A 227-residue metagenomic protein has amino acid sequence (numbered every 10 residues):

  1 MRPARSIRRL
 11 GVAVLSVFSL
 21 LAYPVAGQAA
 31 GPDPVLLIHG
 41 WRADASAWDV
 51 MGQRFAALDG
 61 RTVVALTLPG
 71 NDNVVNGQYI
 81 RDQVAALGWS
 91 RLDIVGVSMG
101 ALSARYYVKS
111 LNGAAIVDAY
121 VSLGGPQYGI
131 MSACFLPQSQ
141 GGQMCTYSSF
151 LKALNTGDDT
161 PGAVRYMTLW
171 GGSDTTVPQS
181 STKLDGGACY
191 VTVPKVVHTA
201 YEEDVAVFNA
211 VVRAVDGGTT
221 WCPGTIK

Functional and structural regions predicted by a protein language model:
M1-S6: N-terminal secretory signal peptides that target proteins for export/translocation
G11-A22: Bacterial N-terminal signal peptides
V25-A29: Sec/Tat signal peptide C-region and signal peptidase I cleavage site
A30-A65: Short, surface-exposed "cap/lid" segments of acyl-processing enzymes
D33-H39, T62-L66, N71-T160, T176: Serine-dependent carboxylesterase/thioesterase catalytic core of lipase-like alpha/beta-hydrolase/SGNH enzymes
Q53, A57, K109-S110, R213: Short, well-ordered alpha-helices that flank and scaffold nucleotide-derived cofactor binding pockets
D59, I116, L184-G187: Short, structured coil segments at secondary-structure junctions
D159-K227: C-terminal catalytic-base region of ester-bond hydrolases, centering on the histidine of the charge-relay
